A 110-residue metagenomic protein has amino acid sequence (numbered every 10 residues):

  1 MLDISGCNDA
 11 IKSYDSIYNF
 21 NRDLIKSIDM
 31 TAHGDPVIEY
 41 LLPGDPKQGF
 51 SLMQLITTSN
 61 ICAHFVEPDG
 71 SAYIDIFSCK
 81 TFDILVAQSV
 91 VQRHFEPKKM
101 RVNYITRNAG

Functional and structural regions predicted by a protein language model:
M1-G110: Polybasic/polar functional segments that serve as interface/processing modules
